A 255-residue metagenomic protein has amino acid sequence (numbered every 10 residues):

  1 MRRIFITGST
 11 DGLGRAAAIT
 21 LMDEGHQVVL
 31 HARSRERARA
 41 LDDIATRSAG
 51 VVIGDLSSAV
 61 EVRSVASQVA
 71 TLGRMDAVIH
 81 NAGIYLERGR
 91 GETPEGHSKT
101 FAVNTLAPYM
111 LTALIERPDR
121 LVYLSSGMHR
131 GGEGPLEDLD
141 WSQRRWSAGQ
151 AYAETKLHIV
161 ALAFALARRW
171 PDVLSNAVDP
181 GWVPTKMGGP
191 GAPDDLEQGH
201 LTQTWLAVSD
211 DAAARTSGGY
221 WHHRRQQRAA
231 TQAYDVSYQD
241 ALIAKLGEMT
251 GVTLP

Functional and structural regions predicted by a protein language model:
R3-I6, V78-I79: Conserved hydrophobic beta-strands of the Rossmann-like cofactor-binding core in SDR/related NAD(P)H-dependent
T10-G12, A18: N-terminal Rossmann NAD(P)H-binding glycine-rich loop of SDR-like oxidoreductase domains
E24-A40: Conserved glycine-rich Rossmann-like NAD(P)H-binding loop of the short-chain dehydrogenase/reductase
A45-V60: Rossmann-fold cofactor-recognition segment
L56-R74: Conserved Rossmann-fold cofactor-binding substructure of NAD(P)-dependent oxidoreductases
G83-E92, H97-S98, R117-D172, D179-A192: Catalytic loop of short-chain dehydrogenase/reductase
T105-L106: Ankyrin-repeat alpha-helix packing hotspot
A177, P193-A244: C-terminal helical subdomain
